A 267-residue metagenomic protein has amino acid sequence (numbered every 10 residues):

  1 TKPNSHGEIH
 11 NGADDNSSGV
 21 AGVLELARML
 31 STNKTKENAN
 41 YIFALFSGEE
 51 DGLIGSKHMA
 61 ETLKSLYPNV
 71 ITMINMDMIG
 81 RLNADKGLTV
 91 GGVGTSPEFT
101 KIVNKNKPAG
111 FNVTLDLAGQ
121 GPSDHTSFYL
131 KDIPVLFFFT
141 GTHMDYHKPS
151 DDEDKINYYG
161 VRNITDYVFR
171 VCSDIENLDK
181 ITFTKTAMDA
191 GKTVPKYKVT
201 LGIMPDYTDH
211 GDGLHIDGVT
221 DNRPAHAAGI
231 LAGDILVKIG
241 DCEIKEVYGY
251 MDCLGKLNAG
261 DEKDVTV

Functional and structural regions predicted by a protein language model:
T1-L53, V168: Alpha-helical metal-binding/catalytic segments enriched in His/Glu/Asp
A21, R28, T32, M144-K192: His/Asp/Glu-rich mid-to-C-terminal helical/loop segments that flank catalytic regions of hydrolases
A21-L24, R28, K57, P97 (+7 more regions): Solvent-exposed, polar/charged alpha-helical surfaces in well-ordered, non-transmembrane soluble domains, broadly
E25-T35, E61-S65, N104, P108-F111 (+3 more regions): Sec-exported extracytoplasmic/periplasmic mature domains
N33, A39-N40, F111-A118, D179-K185 (+1 more regions): Surface-exposed patches in mature extracellular/periplasmic domains of secreted proteins
T35-N38, G52, S65-P68, Y129-D132 (+4 more regions): Extracellular/periplasmic catalytic domains that process cell-envelope and extracellular macromolecules
F46-T140, N157: Metal-dependent peptidase/peptidase-like ectodomains
E176-V267: C-terminal recognition in membrane/secretory proteostasis and scaffolding
